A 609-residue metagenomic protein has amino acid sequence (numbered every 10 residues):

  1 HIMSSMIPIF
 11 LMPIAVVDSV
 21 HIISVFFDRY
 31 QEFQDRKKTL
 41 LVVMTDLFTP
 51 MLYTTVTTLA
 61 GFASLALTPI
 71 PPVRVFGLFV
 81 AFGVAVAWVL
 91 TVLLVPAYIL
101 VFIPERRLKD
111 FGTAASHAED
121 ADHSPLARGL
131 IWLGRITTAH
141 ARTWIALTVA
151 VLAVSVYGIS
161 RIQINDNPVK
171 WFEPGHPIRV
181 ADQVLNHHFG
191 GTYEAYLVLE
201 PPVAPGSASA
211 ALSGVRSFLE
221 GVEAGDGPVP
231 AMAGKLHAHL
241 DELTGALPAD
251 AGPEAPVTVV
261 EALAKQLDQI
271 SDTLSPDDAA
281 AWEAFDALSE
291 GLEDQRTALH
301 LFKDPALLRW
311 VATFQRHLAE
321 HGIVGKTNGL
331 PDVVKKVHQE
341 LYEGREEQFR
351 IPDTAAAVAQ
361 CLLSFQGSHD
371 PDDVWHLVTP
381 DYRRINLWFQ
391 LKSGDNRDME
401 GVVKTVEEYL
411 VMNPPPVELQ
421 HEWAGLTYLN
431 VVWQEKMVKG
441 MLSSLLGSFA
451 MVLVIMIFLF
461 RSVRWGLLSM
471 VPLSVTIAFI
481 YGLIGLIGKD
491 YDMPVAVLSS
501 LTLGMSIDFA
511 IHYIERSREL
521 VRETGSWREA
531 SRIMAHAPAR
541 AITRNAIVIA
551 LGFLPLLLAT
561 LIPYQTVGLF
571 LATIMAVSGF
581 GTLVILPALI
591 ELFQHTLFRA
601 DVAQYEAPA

Functional and structural regions predicted by a protein language model:
H1-N167, G394-R397, K404, V411-A609: Membrane-embedded transmembrane helical bundles of large multi-pass transporters/channels
W132, H140-M493, E591, H595-A609: Extracytoplasmic
